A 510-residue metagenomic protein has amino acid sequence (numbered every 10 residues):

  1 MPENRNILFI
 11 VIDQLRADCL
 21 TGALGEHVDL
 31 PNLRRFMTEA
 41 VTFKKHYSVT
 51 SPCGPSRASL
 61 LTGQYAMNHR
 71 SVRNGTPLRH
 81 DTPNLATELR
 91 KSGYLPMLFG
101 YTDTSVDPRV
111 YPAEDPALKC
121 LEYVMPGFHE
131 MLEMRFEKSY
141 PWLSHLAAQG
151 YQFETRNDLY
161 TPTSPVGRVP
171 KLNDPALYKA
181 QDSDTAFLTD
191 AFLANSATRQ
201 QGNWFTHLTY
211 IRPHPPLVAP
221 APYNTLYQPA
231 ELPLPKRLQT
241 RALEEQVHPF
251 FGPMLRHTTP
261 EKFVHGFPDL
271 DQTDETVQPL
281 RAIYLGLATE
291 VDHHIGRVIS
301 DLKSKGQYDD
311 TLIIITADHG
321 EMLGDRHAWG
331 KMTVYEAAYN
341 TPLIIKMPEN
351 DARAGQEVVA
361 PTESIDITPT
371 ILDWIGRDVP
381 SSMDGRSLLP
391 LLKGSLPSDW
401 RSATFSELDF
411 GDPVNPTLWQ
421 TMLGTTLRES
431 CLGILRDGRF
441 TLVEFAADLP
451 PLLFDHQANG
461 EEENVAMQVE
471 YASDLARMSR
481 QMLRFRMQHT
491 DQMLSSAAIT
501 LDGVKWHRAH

Functional and structural regions predicted by a protein language model:
M1-T441, P451, N464-R480, W506-H510: Formylglycine-dependent sulfatase
Q239, D384-R386, T490-D502: Short, flexible loop/turn segments with low-complexity composition
D309, D378, Q488-S496: Short, polar/charged, Gly/Pro-enriched helix-capping and turn/loop motifs at alpha-helix termini and inter-helix linkers
P342, M482-D491: A short, conserved beta-to-alpha structural element at the edge of catalytic cores that scaffolds binding
V443-F445: Short beta-strand micro-motifs enriched in acidic
